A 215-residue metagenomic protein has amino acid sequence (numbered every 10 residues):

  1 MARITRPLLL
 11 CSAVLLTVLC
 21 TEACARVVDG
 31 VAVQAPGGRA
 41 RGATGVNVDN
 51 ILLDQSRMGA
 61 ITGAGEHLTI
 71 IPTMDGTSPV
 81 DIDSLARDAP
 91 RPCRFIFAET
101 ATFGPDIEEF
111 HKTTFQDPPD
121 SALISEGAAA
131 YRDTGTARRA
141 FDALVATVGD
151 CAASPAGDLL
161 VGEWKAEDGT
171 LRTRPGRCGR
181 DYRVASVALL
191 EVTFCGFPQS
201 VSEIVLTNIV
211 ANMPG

Functional and structural regions predicted by a protein language model:
M1-S12: Bacterial N-terminal signal peptides that target proteins for export
L19-A23: C-terminal motif of bacterial Sec signal peptides marking the signal peptidase cleavage site
A25-E109, I204-L206, V210: N-terminal "mature-domain start" segment
I107-R138: A short acidic-to-branched-hydrophobic micro-motif
S125-G127, R183-G196: Short, well-ordered beta-strand elements
G135-D181: Short Gly/Thr-rich strand-loop-strand
E191-G215: Surface-exposed amphipathic alpha-helical segments
